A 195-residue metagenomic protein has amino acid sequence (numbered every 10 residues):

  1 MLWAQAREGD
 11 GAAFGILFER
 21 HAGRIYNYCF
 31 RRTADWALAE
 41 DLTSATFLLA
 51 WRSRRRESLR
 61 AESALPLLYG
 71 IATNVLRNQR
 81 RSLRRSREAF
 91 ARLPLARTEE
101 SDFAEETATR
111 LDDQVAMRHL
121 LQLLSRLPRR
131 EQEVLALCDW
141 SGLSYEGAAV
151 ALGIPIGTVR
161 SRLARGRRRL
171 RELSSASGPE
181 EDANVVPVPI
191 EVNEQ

Functional and structural regions predicted by a protein language model:
A4-N27: A short, charge-rich alpha-helical start-of-domain segment used by transcription regulators
Q5, E88, R92-A96, H119-L123 (+2 more regions): C-terminal edge and immediately downstream basic/flexible tail or linker adjoining helix-turn-helix-like DNA-binding
R7-E8, T33-A34, A45-A64, S82-R84: Sigma70-family region 2
I16, N27, D41-L48, R52 (+1 more regions): Structural recognition of an alpha-helix C-terminal capping motif at a helix-to-coil junction
R20-G23, R31-R32, A136-S144, G153: Short helix-capping/turn signature of helix-turn-helix
R52-R60, G70-A91, E105, D113 (+2 more regions): Arg/Lys-rich amphipathic alpha helix in sigma70-family domain 2
A96-S125: Acidic, proline/glycine-rich intrinsically disordered inter-domain spacer in sigma factors
Q122-E133, S141-T158, R169-E172: Helix-turn-helix DNA-binding module
